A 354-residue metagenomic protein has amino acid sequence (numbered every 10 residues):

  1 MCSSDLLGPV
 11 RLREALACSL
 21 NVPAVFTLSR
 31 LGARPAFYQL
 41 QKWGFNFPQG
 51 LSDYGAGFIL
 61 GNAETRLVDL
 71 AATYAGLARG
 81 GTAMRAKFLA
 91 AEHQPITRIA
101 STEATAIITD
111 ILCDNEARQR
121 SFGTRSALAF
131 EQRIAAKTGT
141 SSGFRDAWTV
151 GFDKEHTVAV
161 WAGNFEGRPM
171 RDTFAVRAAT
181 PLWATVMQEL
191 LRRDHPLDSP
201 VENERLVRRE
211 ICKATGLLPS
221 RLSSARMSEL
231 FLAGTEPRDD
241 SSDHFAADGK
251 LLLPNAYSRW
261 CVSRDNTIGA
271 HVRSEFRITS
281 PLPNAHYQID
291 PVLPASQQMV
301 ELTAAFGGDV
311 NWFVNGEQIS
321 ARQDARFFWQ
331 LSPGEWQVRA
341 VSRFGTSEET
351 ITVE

Functional and structural regions predicted by a protein language model:
C2-S3: Short, small-residue-biased leader/transition segments that mark boundaries at the very start of proteins
E14-C18, R66-R238: A penicillin-recognizing enzyme superfamily signal
L31, A304-V310: Short proline/glycine-enriched turn/loop motifs at strand-loop junctions of beta-rich domains
A270-A295: Short, compositionally biased P/S/T/A/G/V-rich stretches that sit at domain boundaries
G316-Q323: Short beta-strand segments within Ig-like beta-sandwich modules, predominantly Fibronectin type-III
S332-W336: A glycine-anchored, Pro-Gly-centered beta-turn/N-cap motif
A340-S342: Conserved structural position at the C-terminal beta-strand of extracellular beta-sandwich adhesion modules
G345-E354: Edge beta-strands of extracellular beta-sandwich domains
